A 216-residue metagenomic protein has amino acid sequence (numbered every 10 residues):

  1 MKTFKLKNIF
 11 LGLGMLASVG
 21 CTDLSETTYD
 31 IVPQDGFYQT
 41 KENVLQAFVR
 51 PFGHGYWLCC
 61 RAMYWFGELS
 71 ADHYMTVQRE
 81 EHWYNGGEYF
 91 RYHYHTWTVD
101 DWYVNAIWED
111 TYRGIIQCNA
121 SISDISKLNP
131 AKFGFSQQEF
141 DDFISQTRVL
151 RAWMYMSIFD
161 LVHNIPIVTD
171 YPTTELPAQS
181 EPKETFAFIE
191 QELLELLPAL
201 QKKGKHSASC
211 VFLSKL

Functional and structural regions predicted by a protein language model:
K2-F10: Bacterial N-terminal signal peptides that target proteins for export
T3, G20-D23, T111-G114: Long, intrinsically disordered, low-complexity segments
F10-S18: Bacterial N-terminal signal peptides
C21-S70: Membrane-proximal, proline-rich intrinsically disordered regions
L45, G53-L58, E81-V162, T174-E184 (+1 more regions): Conserved, well-structured interaction surfaces
A62-M75, F159, P166: Short, solvent-exposed turn/loop segments enriched in Gly/Ser/Thr/Pro and often Arg
R151, L213-K215: Structural register within alpha-helical repeat arrays
T169-P172: Outer-membrane beta-barrel translocator domains and adjoining extracellular loop/strand segments of Gram-negative
